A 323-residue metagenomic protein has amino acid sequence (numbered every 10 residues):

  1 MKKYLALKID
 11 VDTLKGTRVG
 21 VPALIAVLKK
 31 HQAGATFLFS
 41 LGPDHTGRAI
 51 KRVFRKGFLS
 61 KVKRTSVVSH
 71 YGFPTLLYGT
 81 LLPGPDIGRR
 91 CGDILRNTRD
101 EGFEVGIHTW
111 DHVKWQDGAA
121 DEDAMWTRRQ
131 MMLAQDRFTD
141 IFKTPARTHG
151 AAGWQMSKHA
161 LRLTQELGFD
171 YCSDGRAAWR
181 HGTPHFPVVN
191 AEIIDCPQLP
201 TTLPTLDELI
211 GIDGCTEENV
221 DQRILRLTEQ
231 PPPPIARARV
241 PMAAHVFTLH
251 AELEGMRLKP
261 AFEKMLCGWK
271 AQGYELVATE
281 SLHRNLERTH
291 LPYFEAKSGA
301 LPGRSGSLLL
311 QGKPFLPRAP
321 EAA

Functional and structural regions predicted by a protein language model:
M1-T148, G153-P197, D221-A243, F247 (+1 more regions): Catalytic alpha-helical scaffold of carbohydrate-active enzymes acting on polysaccharides/glycoconjugates
Q198-N219: Positively charged, amphipathic and often flexible ligand-engagement surfaces
I210-D213, H250-G255: Short, glycine/charged-rich beta-strand-loop motifs at protein surfaces that mediate ligand recognition and catalysis
